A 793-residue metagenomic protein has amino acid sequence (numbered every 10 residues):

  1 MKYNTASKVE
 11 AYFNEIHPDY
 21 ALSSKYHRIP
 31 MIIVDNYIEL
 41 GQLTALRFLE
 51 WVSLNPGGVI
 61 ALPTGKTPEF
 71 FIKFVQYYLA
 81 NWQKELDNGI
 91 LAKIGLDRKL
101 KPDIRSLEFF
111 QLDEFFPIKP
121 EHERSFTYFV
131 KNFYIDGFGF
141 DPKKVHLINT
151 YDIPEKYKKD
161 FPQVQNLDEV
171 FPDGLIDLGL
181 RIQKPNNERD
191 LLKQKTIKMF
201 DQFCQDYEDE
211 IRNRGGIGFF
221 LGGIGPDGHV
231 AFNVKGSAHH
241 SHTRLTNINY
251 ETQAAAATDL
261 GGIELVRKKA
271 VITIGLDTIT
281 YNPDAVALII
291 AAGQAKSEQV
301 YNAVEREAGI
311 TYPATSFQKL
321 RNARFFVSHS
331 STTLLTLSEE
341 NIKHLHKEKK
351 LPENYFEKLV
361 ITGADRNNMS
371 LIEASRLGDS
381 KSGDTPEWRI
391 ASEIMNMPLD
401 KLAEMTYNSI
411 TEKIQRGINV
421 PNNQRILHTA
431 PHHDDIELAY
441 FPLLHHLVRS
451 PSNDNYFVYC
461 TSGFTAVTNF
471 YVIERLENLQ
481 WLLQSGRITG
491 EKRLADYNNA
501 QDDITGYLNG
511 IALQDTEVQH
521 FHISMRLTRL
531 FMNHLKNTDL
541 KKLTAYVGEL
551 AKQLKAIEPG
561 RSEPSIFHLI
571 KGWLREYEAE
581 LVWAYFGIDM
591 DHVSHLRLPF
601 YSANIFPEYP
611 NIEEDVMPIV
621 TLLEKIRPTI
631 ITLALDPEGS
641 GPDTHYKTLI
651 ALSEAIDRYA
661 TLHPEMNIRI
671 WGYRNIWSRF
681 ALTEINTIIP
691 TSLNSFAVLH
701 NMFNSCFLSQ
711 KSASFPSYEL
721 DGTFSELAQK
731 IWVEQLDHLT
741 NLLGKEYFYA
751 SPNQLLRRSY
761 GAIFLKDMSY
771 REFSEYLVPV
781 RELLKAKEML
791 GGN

Functional and structural regions predicted by a protein language model:
M1-I60, Q76-K84, I90-L91, R98 (+1 more regions): N-terminal glycine-/serine-/threonine-rich phosphate-binding loop
K2-A11, S23, I29, D35 (+2 more regions): ATP/nucleoside-binding phosphotransfer catalytic cores, i.e., glycine-rich phosphate-binding loops
N4-R28, G89-G218: Ligand-binding beta-strand-loop-alpha-helix segment within the catalytic cores of soluble metabolic enzymes
V59-P63, G218-I224, L260-V304, F325-V327 (+2 more regions): Glycine-rich anion-binding loop/nest that anchors nucleotide
F71-K99, I436-Y459: Histidine-anchored nucleotide/phosphate-binding helix
A80-R105, R181, A556-W573, A660-N667: Short mixed-charge
F232-G262, E307-K319, E654: Gly/Ser/Thr-rich active-site loops/lids in small-molecule metabolic enzymes that frequently grip phosphoryl groups
T252-I274, I279, K347-L427, H446-R449 (+4 more regions): Metal-dependent de-N-acetylase/amidase catalytic core
